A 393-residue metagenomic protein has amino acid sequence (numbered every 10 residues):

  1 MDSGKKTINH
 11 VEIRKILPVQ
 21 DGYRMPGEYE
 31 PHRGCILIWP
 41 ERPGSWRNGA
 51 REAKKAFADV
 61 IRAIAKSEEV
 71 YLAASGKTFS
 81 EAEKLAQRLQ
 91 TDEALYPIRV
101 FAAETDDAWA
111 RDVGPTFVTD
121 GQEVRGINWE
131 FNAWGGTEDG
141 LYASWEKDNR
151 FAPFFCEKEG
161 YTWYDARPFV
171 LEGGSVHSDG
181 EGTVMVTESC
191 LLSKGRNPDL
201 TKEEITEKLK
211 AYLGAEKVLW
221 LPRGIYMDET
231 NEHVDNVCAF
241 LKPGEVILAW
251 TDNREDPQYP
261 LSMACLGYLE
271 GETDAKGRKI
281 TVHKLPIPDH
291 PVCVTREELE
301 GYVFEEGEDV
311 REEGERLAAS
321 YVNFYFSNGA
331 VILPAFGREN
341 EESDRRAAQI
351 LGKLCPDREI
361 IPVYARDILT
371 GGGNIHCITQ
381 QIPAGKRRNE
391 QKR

Functional and structural regions predicted by a protein language model:
D2-R393: Histidine/cysteine-enriched polar flanking segments
